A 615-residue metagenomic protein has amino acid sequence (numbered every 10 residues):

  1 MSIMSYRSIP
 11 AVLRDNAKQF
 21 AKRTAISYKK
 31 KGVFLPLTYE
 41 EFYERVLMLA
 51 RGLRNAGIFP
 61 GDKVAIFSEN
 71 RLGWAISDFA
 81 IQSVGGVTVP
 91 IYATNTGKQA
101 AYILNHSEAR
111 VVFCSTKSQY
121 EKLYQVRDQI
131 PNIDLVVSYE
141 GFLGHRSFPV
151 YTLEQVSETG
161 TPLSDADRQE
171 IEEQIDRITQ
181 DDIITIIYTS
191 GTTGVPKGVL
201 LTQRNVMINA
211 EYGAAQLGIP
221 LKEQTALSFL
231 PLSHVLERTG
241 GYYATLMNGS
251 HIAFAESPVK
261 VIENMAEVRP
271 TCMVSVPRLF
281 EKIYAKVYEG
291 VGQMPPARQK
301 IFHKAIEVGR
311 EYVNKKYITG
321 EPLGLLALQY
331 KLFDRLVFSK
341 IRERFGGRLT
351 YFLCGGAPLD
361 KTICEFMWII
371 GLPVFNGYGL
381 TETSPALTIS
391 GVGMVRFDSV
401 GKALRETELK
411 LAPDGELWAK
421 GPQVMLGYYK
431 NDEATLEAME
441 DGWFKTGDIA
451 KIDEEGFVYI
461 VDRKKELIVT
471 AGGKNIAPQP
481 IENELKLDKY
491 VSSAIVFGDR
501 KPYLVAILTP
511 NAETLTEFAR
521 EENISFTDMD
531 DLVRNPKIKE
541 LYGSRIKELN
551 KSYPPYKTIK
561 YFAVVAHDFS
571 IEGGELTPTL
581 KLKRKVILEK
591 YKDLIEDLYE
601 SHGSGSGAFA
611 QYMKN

Functional and structural regions predicted by a protein language model:
I3, I26-F79, T96-A101, T152-E158 (+1 more regions): Conserved AMP-binding/adenylate-forming core of the ANL superfamily
R14, A56, S83-E158, L541-K547: Structural core segment of the AMP-binding/adenylate-forming
A21-T24, T161-Y188, V195, I219-T225: Conserved pre-ATP/AMP-binding loop-to-beta segment of ANL
P36-E40, D176, I184-A210: Conserved AMP-binding A3 loop
N95-V126, N209-L227, P258-C272, R344: Conserved ATP-dependent adenylate/AMP-binding module captured primarily in the ANL superfamily
M207-T225, L232-F338, R348: Conserved AMP-binding/adenylation subdomain of ANL enzymes
A403-T470: Conserved ATP-binding/catalytic segment of the ANL
S493-I495, K539, G543-N615: Conserved C-terminal "lid"/linker of ANL adenylate-forming enzymes
